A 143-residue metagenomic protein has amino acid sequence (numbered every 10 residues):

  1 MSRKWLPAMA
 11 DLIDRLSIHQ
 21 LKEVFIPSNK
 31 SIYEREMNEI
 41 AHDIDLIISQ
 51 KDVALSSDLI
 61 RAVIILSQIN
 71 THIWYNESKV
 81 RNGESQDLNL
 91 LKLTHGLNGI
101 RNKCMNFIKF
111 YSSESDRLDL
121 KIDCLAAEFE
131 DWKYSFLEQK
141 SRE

Functional and structural regions predicted by a protein language model:
M1-E143: Anionic, Ser/Thr-rich low-complexity intrinsically disordered regions
